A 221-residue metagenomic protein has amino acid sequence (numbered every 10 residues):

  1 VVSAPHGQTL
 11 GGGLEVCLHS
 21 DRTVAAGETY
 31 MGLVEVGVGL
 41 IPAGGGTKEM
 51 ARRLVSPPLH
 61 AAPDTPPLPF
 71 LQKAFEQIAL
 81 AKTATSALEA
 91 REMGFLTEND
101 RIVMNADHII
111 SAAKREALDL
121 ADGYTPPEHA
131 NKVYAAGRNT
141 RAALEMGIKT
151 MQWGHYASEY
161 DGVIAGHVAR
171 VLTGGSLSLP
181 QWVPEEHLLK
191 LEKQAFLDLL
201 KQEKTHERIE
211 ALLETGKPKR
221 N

Functional and structural regions predicted by a protein language model:
V1-H6, G46-L71: An acidic, glycine-rich surface segment that forms the CoA-thioester-binding/catalytic face of crotonase-fold enzymes
V1-V38: Glycine-rich beta-to-alpha active-site loop
G11, G44, A84: Glycine-rich phosphate-binding loop at the start of an alpha helix
D21, L96-T97: Receiver (REC) domain switch/active-site residues of two-component response regulators
G32-V34, G45-K48, R52, G94: Catalytic binding pocket for nucleotide-activated donors in carbohydrate/polymer assembly enzymes
I41: Conserved P-loop NTPase nucleotide-binding/switch module
P57-K82, S86, E92, E98 (+1 more regions): Intrinsically disordered, low-complexity segments enriched in small/flexible residues
